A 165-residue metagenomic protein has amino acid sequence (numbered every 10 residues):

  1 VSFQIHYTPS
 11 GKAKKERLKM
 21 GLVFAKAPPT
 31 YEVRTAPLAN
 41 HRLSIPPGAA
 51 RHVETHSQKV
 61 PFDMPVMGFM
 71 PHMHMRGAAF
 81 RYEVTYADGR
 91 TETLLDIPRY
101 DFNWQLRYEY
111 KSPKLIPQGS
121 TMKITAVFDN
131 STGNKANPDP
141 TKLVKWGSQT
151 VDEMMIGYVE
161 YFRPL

Functional and structural regions predicted by a protein language model:
S2-L165: His-enriched metal-coordination microenvironments in redox/metal-binding proteins
